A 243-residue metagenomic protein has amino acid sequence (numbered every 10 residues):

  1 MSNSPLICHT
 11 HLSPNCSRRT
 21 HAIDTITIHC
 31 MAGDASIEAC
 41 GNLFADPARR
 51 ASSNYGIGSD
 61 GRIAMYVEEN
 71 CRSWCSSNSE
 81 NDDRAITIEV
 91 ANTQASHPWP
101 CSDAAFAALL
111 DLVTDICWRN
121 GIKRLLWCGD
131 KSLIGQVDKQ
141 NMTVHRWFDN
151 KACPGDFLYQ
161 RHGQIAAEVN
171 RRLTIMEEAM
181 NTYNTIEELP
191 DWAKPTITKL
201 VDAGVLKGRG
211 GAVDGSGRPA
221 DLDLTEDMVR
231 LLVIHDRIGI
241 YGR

Functional and structural regions predicted by a protein language model:
M1-D82, C153, F157: N-terminal catalytic cores of peptidoglycan-degrading enzymes
S2-H9, R18-T20, Q94-M180: Basic/polar, cationic surfaces and motifs that engage anionic cell-wall and phosphate/carboxylate ligands
R18-T20, P47, S76, E80 (+3 more regions): Extracytoplasmic/periplasmic, Sec-exported soluble proteins
A32, N81-S96, T114, W147: Cell-envelope and extracellular/periplasmic
R50-S52, A104, A108-D115, Q164 (+3 more regions): Extracytoplasmic/secreted proteins, especially bacterial periplasmic and envelope-associated proteins
E68, T114-I122, N170, T174 (+2 more regions): Sec-exported extracytoplasmic/periplasmic mature domains
M176-R243: Short, solvent-exposed alpha-helical surface patches in non-cytosolic proteins
